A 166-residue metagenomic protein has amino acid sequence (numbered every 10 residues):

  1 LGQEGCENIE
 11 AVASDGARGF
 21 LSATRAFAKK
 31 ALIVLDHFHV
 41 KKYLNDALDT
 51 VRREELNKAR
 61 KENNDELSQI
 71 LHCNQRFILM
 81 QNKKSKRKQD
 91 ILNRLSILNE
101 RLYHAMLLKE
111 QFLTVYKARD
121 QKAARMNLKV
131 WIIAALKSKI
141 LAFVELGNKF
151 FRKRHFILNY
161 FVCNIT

Functional and structural regions predicted by a protein language model:
E4-L32, F38-K42, K61-T166: Acidic/histidine-rich catalytic cores and adjacent linkers of DNA breakage/strand-transfer/modification proteins
V40-K61: Short alpha-helix plus adjacent loop in nuclease-associated cores
